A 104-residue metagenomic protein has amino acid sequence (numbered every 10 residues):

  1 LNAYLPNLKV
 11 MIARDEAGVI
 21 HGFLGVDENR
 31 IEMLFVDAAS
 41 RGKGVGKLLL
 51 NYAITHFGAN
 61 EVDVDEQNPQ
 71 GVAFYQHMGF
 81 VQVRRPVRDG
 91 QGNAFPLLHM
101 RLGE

Functional and structural regions predicted by a protein language model:
L1-I12, R30: A short helix-loop-beta-strand connector motif used in the catalytic cores of GNAT acetyltransferases and, in some
L8, A94-M100: Short hydrophobic/aromatic beta-strand or adjacent loop that forms the aromatic wall/cage of a ligand/substrate-binding
L8-L24: Conserved beta-hairpin
A13, A39-Y52: Conserved acetyl-CoA pyrophosphate-binding loop and the N-cap/start of the following alpha-helix in GNAT-like
R30-R41, V64-D65: A short, internal acetyl-CoA/4′-phosphopantetheine-binding micro-motif in the GNAT/acyltransferase core
K47-L48, Q67-R85, Q91-A94: Conserved active-site alpha-helix within GNAT-family acetyltransferase domains
T55-Q67: Conserved GNAT acetyl-CoA-binding A-motif
